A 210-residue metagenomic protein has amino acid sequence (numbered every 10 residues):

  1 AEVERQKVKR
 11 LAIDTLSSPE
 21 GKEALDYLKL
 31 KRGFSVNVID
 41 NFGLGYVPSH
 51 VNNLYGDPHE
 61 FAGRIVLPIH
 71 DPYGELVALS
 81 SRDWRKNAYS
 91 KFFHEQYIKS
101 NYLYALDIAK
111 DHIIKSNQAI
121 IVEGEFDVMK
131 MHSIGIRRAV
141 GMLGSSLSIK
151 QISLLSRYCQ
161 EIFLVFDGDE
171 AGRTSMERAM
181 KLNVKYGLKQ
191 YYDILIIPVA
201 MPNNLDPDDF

Functional and structural regions predicted by a protein language model:
A1, R5, V47-C159, T174-M176: Phosphate-handling DNA/RNA-contact segment within nucleic-acid enzymes
A1-N53, R64, L76, K91-F92: Non-catalytic accessory segments of DNA primases and related replication-initiation nucleases
V8, G43, S145-S146, D169: Conserved beta-strand edge residues that scaffold enzyme active sites
R32, S80-D83, N204: Short, small-residue-rich loop/turn micro-motifs
G33-F34, I136, I194: Short phosphate-binding/catalytic loops that engage adenosine nucleotides
S156, I162-F210: Conserved phosphate-handling catalytic cores of large alpha/beta enzymes
